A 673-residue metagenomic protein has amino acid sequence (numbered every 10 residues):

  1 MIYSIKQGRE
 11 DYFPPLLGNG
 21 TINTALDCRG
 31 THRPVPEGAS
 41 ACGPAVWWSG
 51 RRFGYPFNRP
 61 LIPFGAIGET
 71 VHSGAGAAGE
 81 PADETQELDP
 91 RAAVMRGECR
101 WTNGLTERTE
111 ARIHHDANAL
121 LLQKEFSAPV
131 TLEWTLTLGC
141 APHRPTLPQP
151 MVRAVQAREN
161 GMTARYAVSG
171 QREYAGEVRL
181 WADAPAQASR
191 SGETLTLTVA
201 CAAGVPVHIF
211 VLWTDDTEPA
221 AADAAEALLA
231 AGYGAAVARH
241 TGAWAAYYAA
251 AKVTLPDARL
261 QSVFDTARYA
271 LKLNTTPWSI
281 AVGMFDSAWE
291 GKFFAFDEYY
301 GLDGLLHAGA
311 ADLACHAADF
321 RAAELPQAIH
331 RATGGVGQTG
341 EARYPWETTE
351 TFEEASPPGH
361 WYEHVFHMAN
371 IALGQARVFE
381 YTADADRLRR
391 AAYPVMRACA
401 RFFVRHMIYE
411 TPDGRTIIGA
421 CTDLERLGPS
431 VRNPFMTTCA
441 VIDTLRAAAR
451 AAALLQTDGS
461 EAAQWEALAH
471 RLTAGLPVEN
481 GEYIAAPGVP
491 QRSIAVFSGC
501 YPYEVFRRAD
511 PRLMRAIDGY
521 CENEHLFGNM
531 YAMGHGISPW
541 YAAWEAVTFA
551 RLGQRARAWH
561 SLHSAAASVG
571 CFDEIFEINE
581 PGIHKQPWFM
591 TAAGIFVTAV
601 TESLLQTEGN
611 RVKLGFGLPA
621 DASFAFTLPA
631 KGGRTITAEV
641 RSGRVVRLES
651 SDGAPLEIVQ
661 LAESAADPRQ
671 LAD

Functional and structural regions predicted by a protein language model:
M1-L17, T21-A25, T31-G291, A323-Q327 (+1 more regions): Acidic/polar, glycine-enriched structural segments that form the non-catalytic walls/loops of the carbohydrate-binding
P56-G76, P587-K631: Catalytic cores of secreted or luminal carbohydrate-active enzymes
D83-R100, T109, E608-T637: Glycan-recognition and catalytic regions of carbohydrate-active enzymes
N103, E107, H115-L120, E125-R153 (+5 more regions): Beta-rich accessory regions
V282-F294, T339-Y393, A398-E466, L648: The feature captures the catalytic groove of carbohydrate-active enzymes
G291-P326, H364-L373, R377-Y381, R390 (+2 more regions): Active-site core of glycosidic bond-cleaving carbohydrate-active enzymes
A318-D319, L325-E350: Active-site cradle of extracellular carbohydrate-active enzymes
A355-S356, T422-N433, I575-W588, A620-S623: Short beta-alpha connecting loops at secondary-structure transitions that line or flank enzyme active sites
